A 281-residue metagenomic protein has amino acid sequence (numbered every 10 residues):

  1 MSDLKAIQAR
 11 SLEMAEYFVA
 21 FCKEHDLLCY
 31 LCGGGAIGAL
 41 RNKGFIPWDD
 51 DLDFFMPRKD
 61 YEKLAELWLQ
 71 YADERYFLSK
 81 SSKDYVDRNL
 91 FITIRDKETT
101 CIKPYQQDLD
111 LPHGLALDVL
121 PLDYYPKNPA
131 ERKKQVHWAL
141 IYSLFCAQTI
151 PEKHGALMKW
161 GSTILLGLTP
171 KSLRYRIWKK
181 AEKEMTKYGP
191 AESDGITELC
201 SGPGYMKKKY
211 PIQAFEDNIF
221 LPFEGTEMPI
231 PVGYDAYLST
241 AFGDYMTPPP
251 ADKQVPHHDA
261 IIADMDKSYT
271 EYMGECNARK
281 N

Functional and structural regions predicted by a protein language model:
S2-H25, W68-K127, A147-A241, P248-N281: Conserved catalytic core of two-metal-ion nucleotidyltransferases
V19-L52, M56, Y61-E62, Q213 (+1 more regions): Active-site nucleotide-donor binding segment shared across nucleotidyl transfer reactions
F45-I46, D60, S143, I261-D266: Short amphipathic alpha-helical patches
L64-E66: Conserved SAM-binding loop
P129-K134: A short secondary-structure junction signal
V136-A139: Short, His- and charge-rich active-site/binding loops that engage polyanionic ligands
